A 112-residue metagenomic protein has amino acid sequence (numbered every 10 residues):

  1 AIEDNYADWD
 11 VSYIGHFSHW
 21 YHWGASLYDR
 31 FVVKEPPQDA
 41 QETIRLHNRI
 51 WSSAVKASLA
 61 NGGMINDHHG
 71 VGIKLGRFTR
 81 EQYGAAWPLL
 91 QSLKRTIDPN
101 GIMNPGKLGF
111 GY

Functional and structural regions predicted by a protein language model:
A1-Y112: Conserved glycine-rich FAD pyrophosphate-binding loop
